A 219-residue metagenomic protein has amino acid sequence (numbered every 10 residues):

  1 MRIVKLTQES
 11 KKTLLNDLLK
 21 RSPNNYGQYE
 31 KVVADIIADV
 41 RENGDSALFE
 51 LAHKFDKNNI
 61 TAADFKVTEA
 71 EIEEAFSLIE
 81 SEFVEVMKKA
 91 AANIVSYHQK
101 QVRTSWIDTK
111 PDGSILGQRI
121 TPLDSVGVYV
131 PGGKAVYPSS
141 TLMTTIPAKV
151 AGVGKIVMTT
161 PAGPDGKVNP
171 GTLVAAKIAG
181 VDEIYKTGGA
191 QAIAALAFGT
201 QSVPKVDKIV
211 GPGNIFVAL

Functional and structural regions predicted by a protein language model:
M1-D124: N-terminal Rossmann-like NAD(P)+-binding subdomain of aldehyde/semialdehyde dehydrogenases
I37, P131-A135, M158-G163, G180-T187 (+1 more regions): Flexible, glycine/proline-enriched loop segments at strand-loop-helix junctions that form or flank small-ligand binding
D45, S114, V128, G133-K134 (+2 more regions): Gly/Ser/Thr-rich helix-start
F55, G163-P164, Q191: Positions that flank functional sites
R103-T104, T121-S125, P138, A151-I156 (+3 more regions): Short coil/turn connectors at secondary-structure junctions
D108-V174: Conserved small-residue-rich beta-alpha loop and adjacent elements that most often cradle the phosphate/pyrophosphate
G180-L219: Conserved NAD(P)+-binding/catalytic subdomain of aldehyde/semialdehyde dehydrogenases
